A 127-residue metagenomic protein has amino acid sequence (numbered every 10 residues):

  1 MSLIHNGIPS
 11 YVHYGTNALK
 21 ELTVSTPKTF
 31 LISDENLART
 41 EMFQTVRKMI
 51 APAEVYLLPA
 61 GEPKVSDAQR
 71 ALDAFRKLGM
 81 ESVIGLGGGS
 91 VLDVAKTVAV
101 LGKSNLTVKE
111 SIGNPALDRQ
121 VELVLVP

Functional and structural regions predicted by a protein language model:
M1-S82: ATP/NTP phosphate-donor binding region
S66-P127: Glycine/threonine-rich beta-strand-loop-alpha-helix active-site module that forms ligand/phosphate-binding
